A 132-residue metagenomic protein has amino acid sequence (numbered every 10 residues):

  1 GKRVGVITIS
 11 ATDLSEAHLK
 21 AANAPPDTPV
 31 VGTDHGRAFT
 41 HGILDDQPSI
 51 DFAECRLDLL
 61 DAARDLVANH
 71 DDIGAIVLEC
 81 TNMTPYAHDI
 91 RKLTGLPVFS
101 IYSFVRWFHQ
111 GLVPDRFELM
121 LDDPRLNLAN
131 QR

Functional and structural regions predicted by a protein language model:
G1-G36, V113-R132: Short, glycine-/small-residue-rich phosphate/pyrophosphate-handling segment
V4-T8, R91-F104: Short hydrophobic/aromatic-enriched beta-strand-loop microsegments
G5, I73-T81: Periplasmic-binding protein-like
S10, L14-D72: Active-site rim beta-loop-alpha module in soluble metabolic enzymes
S10-D13, E79-P85, V105: Gly/Ser/Thr-rich loops at beta-strand to alpha-helix junctions that form or flank small-molecule/cofactor-binding
Y86-I90: A short acidic, amphipathic alpha-helical/loop segment
V98-E118: Short, flexible loop segments at boundaries between secondary-structure elements
